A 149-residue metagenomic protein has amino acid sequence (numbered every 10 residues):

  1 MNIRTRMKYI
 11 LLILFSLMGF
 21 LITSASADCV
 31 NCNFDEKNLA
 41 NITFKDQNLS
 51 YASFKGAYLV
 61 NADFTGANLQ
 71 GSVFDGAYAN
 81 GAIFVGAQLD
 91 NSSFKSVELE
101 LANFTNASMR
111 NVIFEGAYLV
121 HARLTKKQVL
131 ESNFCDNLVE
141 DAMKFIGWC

Functional and structural regions predicted by a protein language model:
M1-M7: N-terminal secretory signal peptides that target proteins for export/translocation
L12-F20: Bacterial N-terminal signal peptides
T23-C149: Tandem repeat scaffolds
